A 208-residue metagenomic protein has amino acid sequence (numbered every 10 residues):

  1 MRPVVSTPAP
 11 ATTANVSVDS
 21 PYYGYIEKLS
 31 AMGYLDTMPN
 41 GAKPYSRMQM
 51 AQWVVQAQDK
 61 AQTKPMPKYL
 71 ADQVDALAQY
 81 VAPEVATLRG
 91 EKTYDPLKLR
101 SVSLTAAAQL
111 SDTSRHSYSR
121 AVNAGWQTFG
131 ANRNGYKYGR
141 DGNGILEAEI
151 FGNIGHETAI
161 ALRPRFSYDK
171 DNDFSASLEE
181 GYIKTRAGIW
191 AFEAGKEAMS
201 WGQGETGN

Functional and structural regions predicted by a protein language model:
M1-Y136: N-terminal periplasmic/intermembrane-space "pro-region" immediately following the signal or transit peptide
Y25, S46-R47, L146, E179 (+1 more regions): Generic detector of short, well-ordered, non-transmembrane alpha-helical segments enriched in hydrophobic residues
N40, R133-G139, Y168-N172, N208: Outer-membrane beta-barrel domain signature
Q56-K60, D141-N143, L162, A176: Bimodal feature
L99-T105, N143, A159-A161, A191: Outer-membrane beta-barrel architecture
T128-G130, R140-L146, H156, I160: Outer-membrane beta-barrel translocator/receptor signature
Y138-L146, F174-G181: Residues that define the transmembrane beta-barrel architecture of outer-membrane proteins
F151-N208: Outer membrane beta-barrel
